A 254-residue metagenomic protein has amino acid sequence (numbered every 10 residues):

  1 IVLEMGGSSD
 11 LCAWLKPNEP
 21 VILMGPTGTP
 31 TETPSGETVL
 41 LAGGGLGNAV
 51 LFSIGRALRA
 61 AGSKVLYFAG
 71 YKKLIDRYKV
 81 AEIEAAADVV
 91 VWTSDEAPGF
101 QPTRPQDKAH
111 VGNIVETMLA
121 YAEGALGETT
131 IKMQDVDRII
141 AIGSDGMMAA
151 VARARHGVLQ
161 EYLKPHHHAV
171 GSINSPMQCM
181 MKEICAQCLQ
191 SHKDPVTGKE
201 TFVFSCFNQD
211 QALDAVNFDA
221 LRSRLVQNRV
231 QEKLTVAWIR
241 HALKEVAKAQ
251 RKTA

Functional and structural regions predicted by a protein language model:
I1-L40: FAD-binding FR-type
L3-M5, P26, G44, G70-K72 (+1 more regions): Cofactor-binding loop segments of dinucleotide-utilizing enzymes, especially the Rossmann-like FAD- and NAD(P)+-binding
D10, V50, A149-V151: Phosphate- and divalent-cation-binding pockets in alpha/beta enzyme and binding domains that engage nucleotide-derived
T38-N48: Short, glycine-rich nucleotide/cofactor-binding loops
L40-L41, L66-A69, W92, A141: Structural beta-sheet core signal
N48-R59: Histidine-anchored nucleotide/phosphate-binding helix
A57-V65, D88: Conserved S-adenosyl-L-methionine
I75-A254: Reductase modules of NAD(P)H-dependent flavoproteins
